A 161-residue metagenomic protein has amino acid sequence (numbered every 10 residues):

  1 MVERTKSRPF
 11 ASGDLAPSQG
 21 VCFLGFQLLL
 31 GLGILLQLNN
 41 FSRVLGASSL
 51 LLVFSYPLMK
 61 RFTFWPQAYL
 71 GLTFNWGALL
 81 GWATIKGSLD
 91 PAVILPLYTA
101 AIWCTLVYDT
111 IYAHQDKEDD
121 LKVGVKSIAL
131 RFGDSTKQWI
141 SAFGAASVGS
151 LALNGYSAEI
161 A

Functional and structural regions predicted by a protein language model:
M1-G46, K122-A161: Multi-pass membrane catalytic core of lipid/isoprenoid biosynthesis enzymes
P9-P96: Intramembrane alpha-helical segments
N40-F41, F62, G87-S88, H114 (+2 more regions): Membrane-interface elements of multi-pass transporters and channels
L51, N75, T99-A100, A142-A145 (+1 more regions): Alpha-helical transmembrane segments of eukaryotic organelle membrane transporters and related multi-pass membrane
G71, T105, Y112, I140-F143: Residue-level recognition of hydrophobic positions within alpha-helical transmembrane segments
A92-C104, I160: Alpha-helical transmembrane segments
L106-V125: Membrane-embedded alpha-helices of multi-pass transport/permease systems
